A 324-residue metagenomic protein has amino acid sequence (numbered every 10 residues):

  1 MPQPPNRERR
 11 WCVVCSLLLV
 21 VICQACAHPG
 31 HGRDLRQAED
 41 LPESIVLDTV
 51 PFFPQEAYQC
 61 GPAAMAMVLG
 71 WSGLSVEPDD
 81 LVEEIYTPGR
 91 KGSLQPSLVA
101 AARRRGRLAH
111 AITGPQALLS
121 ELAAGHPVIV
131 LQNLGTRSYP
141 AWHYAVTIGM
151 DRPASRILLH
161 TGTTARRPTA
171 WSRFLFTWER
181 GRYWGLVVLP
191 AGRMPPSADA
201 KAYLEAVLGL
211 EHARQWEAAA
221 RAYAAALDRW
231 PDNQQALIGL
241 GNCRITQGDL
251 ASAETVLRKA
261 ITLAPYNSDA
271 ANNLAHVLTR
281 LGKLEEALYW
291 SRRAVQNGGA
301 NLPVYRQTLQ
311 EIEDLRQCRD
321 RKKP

Functional and structural regions predicted by a protein language model:
Q3-C15: Bacterial N-terminal signal peptides that target proteins for export
V14-Q24: Bacterial N-terminal signal peptides
C23-K91, L134, P153, A200-Y203 (+7 more regions): Active-site-adjacent structural segments surrounding the nucleophilic cysteine of cysteine proteases and isopeptidases
C26-P51, G70-W71, V76, D80-P190 (+2 more regions): Conserved active-site-adjacent core of cysteine acyl-enzyme catalytic domains
W171-S172, W290-A294: Low-complexity, intrinsically disordered Gly/Pro/Thr-rich segments
V188-L210, A225-W230: TPR-adjacent "capping" and linker segments in tetratricopeptide-repeat scaffold/adaptor proteins
